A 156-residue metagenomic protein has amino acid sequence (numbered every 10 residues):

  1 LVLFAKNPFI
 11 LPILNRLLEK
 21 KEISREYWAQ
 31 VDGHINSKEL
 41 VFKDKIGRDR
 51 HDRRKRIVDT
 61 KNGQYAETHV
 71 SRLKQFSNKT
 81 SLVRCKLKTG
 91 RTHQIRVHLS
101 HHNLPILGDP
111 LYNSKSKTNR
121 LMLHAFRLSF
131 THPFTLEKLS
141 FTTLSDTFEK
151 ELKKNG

Functional and structural regions predicted by a protein language model:
L1-G156: RNA pseudouridine synthases
